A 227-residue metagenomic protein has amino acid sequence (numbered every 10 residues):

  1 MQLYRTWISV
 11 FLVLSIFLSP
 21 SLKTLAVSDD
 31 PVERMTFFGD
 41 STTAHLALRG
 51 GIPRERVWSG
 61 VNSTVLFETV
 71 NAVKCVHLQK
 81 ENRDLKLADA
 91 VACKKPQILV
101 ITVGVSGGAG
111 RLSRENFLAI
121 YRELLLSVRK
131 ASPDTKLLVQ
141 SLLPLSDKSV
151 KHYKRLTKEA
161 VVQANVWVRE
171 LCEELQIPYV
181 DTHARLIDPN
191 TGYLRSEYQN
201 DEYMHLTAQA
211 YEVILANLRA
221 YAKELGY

Functional and structural regions predicted by a protein language model:
M1-I8: Bacterial N-terminal signal peptides that target proteins for export
S9-S19: Bacterial N-terminal signal peptides
L18-D30: Sec-dependent signal peptide cleavage junction
D29-A119: Conserved SGNH/GDSL esterase-like catalytic core that processes O-acyl groups on lipids and polysaccharides
T102-S106, L126-V162, A184: Active-site segments of SGNH/GDSL-like serine hydrolases that catalyze O-acetyl group transfer/hydrolysis on lipids
R114-L124, V161-A164: Charged helix-capping and loop-helix junction motifs
L145-Y227: Catalytic His-Asp segment of secreted/periplasmic serine-dependent ester chemistry enzymes
